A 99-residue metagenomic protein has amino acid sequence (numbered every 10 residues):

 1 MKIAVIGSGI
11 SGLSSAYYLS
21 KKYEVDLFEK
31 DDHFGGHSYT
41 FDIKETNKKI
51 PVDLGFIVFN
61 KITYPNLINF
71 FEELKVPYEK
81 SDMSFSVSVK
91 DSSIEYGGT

Functional and structural regions predicted by a protein language model:
M1-L27: N-terminal Rossmann-like FAD-binding beta1-loop-alpha1 element of flavoenzymes
G7-G12, G35-G36, G55: Glycine-centered flexibility sites
S8, D32, S93-I94: Compositionally biased, low-complexity repeat tracts
S11-A16, Y39-T40, F59: Short, electropositive, low-hydrophobicity segments enriched in small/polar residues
S20-K44: Glycine-rich FAD pyrophosphate-binding loop
N47-T99: Dinucleotide-binding Rossmann-like beta1-alpha1 core, especially the glycine-rich loop that anchors the ADP
